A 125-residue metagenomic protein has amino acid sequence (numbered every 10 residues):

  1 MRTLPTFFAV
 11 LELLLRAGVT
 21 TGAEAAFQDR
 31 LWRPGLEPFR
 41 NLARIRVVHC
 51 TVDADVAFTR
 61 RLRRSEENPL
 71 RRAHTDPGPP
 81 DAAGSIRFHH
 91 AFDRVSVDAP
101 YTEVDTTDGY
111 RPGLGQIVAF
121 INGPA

Functional and structural regions predicted by a protein language model:
M1-I45: Glycine-rich phosphate-binding loop used to anchor ATP phosphates in small-molecule kinases, encompassing both
L4, F8, Y110-I121: Short, amphipathic alpha-helical "lid/cap" segments that border enzyme active or binding sites
L15, I121-A125: Short, hydrophobic alpha-helical segments
F27-Q28, D53, G109: Short glycine-rich anion-binding loops that position phosphate/pyrophosphate groups of nucleotides and phosphorylated
W32-P34, T59, L114: Short glycine-/acidic-enriched loop or helix-start segments at secondary-structure transitions that form or flank
N41-R63, V104: Conserved phosphate-donor/acceptor-positioning beta-strand/loop module used by diverse small-molecule
R63-N68, F120: Conserved AAA+ ATPase "sensor/coupling" helix adjacent to the nucleotide-binding pocket
E66-L114: Small-molecule kinase domains that catalyze NTP-dependent phosphoryl transfer to phosphate-bearing small molecules
